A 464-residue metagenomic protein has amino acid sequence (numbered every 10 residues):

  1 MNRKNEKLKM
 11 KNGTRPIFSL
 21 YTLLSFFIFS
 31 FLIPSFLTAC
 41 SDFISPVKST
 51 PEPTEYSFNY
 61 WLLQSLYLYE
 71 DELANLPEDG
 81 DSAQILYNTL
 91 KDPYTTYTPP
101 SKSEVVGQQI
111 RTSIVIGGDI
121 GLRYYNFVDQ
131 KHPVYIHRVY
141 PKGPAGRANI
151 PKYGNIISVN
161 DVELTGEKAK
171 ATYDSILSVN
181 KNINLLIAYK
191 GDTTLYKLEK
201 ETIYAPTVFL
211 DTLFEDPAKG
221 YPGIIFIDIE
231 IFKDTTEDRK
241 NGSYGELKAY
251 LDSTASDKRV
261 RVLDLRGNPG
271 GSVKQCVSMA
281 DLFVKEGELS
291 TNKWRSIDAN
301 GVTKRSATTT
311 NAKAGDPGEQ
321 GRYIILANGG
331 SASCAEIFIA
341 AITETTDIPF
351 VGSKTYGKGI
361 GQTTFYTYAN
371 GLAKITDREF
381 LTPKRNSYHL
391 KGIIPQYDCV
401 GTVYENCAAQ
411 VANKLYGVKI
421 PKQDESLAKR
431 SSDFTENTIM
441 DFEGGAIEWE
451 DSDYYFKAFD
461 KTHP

Functional and structural regions predicted by a protein language model:
R3-N12, S19-F36: Short, basic, low-complexity termini and linkers enriched in Ser/Thr/Gly/Pro that act as targeting/leader peptides
A39-R261, G267-P269, L427-P464: Flexible, low-complexity junctional segments that flank or bridge functional domains
N180-Y366: Cleft-lining beta-strand/loop regions that shape enzyme active-site pockets
D238, I337, K384-I393: Short conserved micro-motifs at the rims of enzyme active sites and ligand-binding pockets
G361-K384, A409-W449, D453: C-terminal "exit" segments of structured domains
H389-E405: Segments surrounding the PLD/"HKD" phosphodiesterase catalytic module and close analogs
